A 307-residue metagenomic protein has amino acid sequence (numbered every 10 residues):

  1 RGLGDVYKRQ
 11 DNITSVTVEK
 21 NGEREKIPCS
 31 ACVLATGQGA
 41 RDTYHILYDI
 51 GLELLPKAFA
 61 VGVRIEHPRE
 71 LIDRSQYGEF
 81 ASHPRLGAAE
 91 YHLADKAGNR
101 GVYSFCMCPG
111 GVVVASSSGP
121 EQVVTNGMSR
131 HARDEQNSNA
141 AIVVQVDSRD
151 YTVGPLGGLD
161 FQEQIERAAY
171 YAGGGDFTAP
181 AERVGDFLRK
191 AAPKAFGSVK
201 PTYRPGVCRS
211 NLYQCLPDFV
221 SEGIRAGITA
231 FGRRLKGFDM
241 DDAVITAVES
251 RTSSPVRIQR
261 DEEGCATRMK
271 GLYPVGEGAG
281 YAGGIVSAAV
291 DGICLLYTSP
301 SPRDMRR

Functional and structural regions predicted by a protein language model:
G2-Y7, Y297-R307: Single conserved hydrophobic/aromatic residue that forms the stacking wall/gate of nucleotide- or nucleobase-binding
K8-E25: Conserved beta-strand-loop-beta-strand element in the redox core of flavoprotein oxidoreductases
I27-G37: Short hydrophobic core segments
G39-D49: Flavin (primarily FAD) binding-site architecture
P56-V146: Mid-to-C-terminal "cap/lid" subdomains and adjacent gly/pro-rich loops that border and regulate access to redox
V124-Y213: C-terminal catalytic lobe of FAD-dependent flavoproteins
S210-G276, A289: A glycine-rich dinucleotide-binding beta-alpha-beta segment and adjacent secondary-structure elements that constitute
G280-L296: A conserved FAD-binding loop/helix module that cradles the flavin
